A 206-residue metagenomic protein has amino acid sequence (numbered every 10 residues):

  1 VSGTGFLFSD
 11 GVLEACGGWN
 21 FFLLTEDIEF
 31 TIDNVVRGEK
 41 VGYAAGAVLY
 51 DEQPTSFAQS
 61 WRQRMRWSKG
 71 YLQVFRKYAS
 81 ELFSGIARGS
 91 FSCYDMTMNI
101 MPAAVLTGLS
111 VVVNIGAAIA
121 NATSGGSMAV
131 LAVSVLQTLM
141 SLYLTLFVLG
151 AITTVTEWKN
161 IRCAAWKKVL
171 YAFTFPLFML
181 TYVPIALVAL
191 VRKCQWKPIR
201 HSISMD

Functional and structural regions predicted by a protein language model:
V1-G89, M101, S204: Non-transmembrane catalytic domains and loops of membrane-associated enzymes and transporters that build or traffic
L7, G11, R37, N114-A118 (+2 more regions): Generic, well-ordered alpha-helical scaffold segments in large soluble proteins
S80-M96, I119-D206: Juxtamembrane C-terminal module of membrane proteins
M96-V112: Transmembrane alpha-helical segments and their cytosolic interface motifs in multi-pass membrane proteins
T107-S124: Hydrophobic, aromatic-rich transmembrane alpha-helices and their immediate juxtamembrane boundary segments
